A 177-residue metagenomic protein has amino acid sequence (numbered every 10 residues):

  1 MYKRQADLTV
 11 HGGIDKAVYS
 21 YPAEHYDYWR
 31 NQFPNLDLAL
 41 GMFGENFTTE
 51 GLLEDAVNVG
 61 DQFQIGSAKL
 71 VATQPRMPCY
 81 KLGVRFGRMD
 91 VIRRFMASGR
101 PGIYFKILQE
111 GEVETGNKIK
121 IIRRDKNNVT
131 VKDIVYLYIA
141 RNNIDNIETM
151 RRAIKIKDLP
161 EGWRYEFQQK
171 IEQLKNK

Functional and structural regions predicted by a protein language model:
M1-L82, D90, R123-K177: Electropositive, beta-rich accessory/interaction domains or terminal extensions that provide binding surfaces
G51-L53, G99, Q109: Short loop/turn positions at the edges of beta-strands in beta-sheet-rich folds
G60, E110, E114-G116: Loop/turn positions that initiate beta-strands
Q64, K106, T115: Short, electropositive, low-hydrophobicity segments enriched in small/polar residues
F86-R93, A97-I107: Active-site glycine-rich loop that binds ribose-phosphate moieties when present
P101-G102, G116, V131: Hydrophobic, well-ordered secondary-structure segments
I119-I121: Hydrophobic beta-sheet segments that form the core/acyl-binding groove of ACP/CoA-dependent acyl-chain-processing
